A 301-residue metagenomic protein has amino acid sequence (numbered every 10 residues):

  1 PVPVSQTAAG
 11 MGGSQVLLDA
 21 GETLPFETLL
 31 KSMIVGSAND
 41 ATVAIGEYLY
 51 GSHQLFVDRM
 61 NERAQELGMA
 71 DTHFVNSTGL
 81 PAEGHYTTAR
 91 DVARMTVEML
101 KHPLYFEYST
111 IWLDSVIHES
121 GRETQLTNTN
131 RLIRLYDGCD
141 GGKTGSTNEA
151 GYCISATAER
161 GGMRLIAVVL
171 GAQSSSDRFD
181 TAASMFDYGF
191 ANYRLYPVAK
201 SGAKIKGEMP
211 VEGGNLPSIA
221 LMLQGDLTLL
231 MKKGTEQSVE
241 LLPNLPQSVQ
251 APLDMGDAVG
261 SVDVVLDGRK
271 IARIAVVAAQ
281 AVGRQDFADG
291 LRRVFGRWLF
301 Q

Functional and structural regions predicted by a protein language model:
P1-R90, R94-P103: Active-site-adjacent loops and short helices of periplasmic peptidoglycan-processing enzymes
A70, P81-Y86, R90-Q301: Domain-terminus/edge residues, biased toward the C-terminal soluble/receptor-binding domains of extracytoplasmic
